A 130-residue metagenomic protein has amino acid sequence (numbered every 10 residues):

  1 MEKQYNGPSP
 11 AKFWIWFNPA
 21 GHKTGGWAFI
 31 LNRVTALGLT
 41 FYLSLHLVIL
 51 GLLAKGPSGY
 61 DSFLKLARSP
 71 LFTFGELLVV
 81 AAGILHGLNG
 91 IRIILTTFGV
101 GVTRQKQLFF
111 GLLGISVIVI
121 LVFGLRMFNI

Functional and structural regions predicted by a protein language model:
M1-I130: Membrane-embedded alpha-helical bundles that constitute the cytochrome b-like, heme-associated redox core of multi-pass
